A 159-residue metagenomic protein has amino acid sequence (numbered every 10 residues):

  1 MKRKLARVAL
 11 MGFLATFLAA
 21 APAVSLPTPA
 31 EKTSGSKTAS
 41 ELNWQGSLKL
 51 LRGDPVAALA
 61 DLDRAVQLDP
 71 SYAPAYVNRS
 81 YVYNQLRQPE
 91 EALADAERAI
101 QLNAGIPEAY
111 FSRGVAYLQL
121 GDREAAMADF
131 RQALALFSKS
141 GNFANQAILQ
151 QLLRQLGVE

Functional and structural regions predicted by a protein language model:
M1-E159: Alpha-helical tetratricopeptide repeat
